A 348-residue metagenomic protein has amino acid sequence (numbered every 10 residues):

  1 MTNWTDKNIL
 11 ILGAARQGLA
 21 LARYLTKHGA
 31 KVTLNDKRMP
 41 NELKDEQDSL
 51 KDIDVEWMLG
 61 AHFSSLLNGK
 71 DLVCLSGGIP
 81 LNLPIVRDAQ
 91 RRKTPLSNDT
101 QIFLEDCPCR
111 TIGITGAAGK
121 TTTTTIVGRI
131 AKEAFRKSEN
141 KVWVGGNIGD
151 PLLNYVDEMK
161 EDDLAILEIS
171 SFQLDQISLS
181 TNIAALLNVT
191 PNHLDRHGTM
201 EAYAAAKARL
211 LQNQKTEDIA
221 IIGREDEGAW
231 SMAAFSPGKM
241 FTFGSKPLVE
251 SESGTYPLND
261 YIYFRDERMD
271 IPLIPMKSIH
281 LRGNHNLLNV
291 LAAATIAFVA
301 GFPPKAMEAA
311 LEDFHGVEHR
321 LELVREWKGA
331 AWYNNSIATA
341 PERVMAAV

Functional and structural regions predicted by a protein language model:
M1-N98, I102, R282, F302-K305: N-terminal leader/targeting and accessory segments in enzymes
T2-N8, A20-H28, M276-V348: Nucleotide phosphate-binding/pyrophosphate-handling subdomain across enzymes that bind or process nucleotide phosphates
A14, D36-K37, A117, N147 (+2 more regions): Cofactor-binding loop segments of dinucleotide-utilizing enzymes, especially the Rossmann-like FAD- and NAD(P)+-binding
R16, P80, A118-T122, L287 (+2 more regions): Residue-level detector of alpha-helix initiation sites
Y24-K27, S65-N68, G77-R224, G228-G238: Phosphate-binding loop of NTP-binding sites
K31, E56, P95, K141 (+2 more regions): Conserved beta-strand segments of alpha/beta enzyme cores
D36-K37, G60-A61, S97-Q101, W143-G145 (+3 more regions): Beta-strand->loop->alpha-helix junctions that form or flank phosphate-binding loops in nucleotide-handling enzymes
V127, Y256-I274, V317-R325: Acidic-glycine-rich active-site phosphate/pyrophosphate-binding loop
